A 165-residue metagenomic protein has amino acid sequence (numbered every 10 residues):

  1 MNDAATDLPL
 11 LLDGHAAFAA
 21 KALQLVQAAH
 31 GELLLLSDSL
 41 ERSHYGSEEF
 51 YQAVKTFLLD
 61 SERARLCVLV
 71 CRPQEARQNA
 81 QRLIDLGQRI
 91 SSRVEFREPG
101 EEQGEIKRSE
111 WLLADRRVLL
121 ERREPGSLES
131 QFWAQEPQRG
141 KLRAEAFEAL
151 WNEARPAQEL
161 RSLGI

Functional and structural regions predicted by a protein language model:
M1-L34, D38-I165: PLD/PLD-like phosphodiesterase catalytic module centered on the HKD motif
